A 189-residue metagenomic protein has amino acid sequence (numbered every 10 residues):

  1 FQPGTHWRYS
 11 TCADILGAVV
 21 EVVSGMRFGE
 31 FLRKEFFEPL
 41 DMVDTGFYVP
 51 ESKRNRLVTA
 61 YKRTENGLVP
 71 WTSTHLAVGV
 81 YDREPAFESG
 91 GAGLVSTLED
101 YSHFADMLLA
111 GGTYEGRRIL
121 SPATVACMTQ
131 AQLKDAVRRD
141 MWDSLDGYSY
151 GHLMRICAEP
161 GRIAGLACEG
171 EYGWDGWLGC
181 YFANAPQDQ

Functional and structural regions predicted by a protein language model:
F1-E169: Short, surface-exposed loop or secondary-structure junction motifs that flank catalytic or metal-binding residues
Y9, W174-G176: Conserved strand-loop elements at the edges of beta-sheets that form or border functional pockets
Y150, D188-Q189: Residues at beta-strand starts and edge strands
E171, L178-Q187: Short, surface-exposed beta-strand/loop micro-motifs that present aromatic residues
